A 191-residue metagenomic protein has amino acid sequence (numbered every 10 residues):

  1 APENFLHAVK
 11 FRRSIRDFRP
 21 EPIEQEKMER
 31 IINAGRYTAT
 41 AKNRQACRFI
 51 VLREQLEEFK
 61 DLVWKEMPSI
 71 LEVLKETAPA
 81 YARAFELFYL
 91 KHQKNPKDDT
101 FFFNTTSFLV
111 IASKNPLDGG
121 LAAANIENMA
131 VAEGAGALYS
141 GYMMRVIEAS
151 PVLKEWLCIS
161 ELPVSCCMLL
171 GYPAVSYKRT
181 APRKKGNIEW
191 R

Functional and structural regions predicted by a protein language model:
A1-R191: Acidic, surface-exposed loops and disordered segments
